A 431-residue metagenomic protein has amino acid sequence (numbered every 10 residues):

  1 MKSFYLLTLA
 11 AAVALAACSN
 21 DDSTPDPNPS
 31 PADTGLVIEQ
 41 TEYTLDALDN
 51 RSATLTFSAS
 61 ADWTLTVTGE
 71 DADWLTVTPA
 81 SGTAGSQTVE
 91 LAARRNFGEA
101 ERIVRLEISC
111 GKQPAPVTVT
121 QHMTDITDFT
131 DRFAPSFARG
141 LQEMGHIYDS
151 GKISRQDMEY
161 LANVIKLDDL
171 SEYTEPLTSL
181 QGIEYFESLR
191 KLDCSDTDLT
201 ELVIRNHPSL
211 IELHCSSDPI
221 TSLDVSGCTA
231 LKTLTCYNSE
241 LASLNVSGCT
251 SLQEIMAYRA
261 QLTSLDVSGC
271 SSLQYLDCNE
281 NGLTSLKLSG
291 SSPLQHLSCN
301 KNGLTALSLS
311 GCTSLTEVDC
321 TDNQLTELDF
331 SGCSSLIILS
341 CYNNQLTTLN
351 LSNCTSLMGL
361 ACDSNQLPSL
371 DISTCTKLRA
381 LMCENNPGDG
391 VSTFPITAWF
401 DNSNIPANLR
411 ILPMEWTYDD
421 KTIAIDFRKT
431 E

Functional and structural regions predicted by a protein language model:
S3-E42, Q113-T130: Bacterial Sec-dependent N-terminal signal peptides
G35, S58-E90: Surface-exposed binding patches on compact interaction domains or structured appendages
V89-L91, E99-K112: A short beta-strand micro-motif common to beta-rich folds, especially ectodomain repeats
Y148-L202, N206-H207: LRR N-terminal entry segment and analogous cap-like coil->beta motifs
V164-L170, L192-C194, L213-C215, K232-L234 (+8 more regions): Conserved hydrophobic beta-strand positions in leucine-rich repeat
L180-I183, L202, L223, L244 (+10 more regions): Canonical leucine-rich repeat
D363-E431: Leucine-rich solenoid repeat scaffolds
